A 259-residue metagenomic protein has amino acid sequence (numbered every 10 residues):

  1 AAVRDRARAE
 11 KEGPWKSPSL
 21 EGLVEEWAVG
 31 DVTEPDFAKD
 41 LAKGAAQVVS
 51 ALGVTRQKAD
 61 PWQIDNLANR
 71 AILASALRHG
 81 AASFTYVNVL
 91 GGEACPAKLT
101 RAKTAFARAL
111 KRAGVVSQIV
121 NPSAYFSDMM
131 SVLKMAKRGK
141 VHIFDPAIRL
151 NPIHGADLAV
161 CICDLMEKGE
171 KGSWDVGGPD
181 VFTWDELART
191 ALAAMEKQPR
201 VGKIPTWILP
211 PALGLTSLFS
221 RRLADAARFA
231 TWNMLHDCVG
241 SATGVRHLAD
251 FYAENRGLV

Functional and structural regions predicted by a protein language model:
A2-R4, A51, V87, V120: The conserved SAM/SAH-binding core of class I Rossmann-like methyltransferase domains, concentrating on the hydrophobic
R4-A9, P14, P35, R56 (+2 more regions): Oxidoreductase cofactor-interface core, primarily capturing Rossmann-like NAD(P)-dependent enzymes
A7-A71, S75-R78: NAD(P)H-binding glycine-rich loop region in Rossmannoid oxidoreductase-like domains and their noncatalytic homologs
K39, L73, G155-C163, V245-A253: Short, amphipathic alpha-helical "lid/cap" segments that border enzyme active or binding sites
A45, N69, K103, V132 (+4 more regions): A general structural signal for well-ordered alpha-helical segments in protein cores
A46-V49, A82-Y86, Q118: Conserved catalytic-site loops of classical short-chain dehydrogenases/reductases
E186-D237: Terminal hydrophobic/aromatic helix or amphipathic segment near a protein terminus
W232-V259: Amphipathic terminal alpha-helices
